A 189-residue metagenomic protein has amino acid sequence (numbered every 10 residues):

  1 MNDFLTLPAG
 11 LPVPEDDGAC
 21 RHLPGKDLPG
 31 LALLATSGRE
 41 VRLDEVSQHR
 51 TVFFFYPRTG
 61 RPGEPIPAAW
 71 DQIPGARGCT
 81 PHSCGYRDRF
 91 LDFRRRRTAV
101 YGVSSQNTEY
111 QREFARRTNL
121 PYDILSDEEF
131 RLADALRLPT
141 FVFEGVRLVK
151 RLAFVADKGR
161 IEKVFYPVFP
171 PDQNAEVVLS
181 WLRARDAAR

Functional and structural regions predicted by a protein language model:
M1-R189: Chalcogenol-based redox active-site neighborhoods
